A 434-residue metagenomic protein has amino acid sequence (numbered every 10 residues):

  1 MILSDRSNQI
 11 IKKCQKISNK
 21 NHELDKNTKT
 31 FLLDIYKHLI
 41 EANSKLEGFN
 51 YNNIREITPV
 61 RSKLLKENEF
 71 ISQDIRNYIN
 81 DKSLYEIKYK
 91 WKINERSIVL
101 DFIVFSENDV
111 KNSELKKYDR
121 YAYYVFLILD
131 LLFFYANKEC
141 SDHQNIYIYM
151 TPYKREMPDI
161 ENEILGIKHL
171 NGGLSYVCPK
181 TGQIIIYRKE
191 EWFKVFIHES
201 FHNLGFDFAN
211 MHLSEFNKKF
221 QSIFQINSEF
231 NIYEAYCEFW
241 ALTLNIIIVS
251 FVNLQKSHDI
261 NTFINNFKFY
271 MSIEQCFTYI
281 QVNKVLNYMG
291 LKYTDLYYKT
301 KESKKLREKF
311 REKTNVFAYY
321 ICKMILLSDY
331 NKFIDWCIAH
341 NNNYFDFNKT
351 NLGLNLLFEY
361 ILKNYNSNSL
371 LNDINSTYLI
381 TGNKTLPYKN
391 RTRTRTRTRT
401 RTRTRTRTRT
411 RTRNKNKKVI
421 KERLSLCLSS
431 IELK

Functional and structural regions predicted by a protein language model:
M1-L84, V99-D101, S257-R397, R409-K434: Long, compositionally biased intrinsically disordered regions
I54-G182, I186-E190: Auxiliary, metal-adjacent structural segments of Zn-dependent hydrolase domains
Y123-F126, H198, A235-L242: A structural signal for well-ordered alpha-helical segments within the folded catalytic domains of diverse enzymes
R155, L204, Y233-W240, I248 (+2 more regions): Marks the mature luminal ectodomains of secretory-pathway proteins
P158-D159, L204-F206, L213: Intrinsically disordered, low-complexity regions enriched in proline, serine, glycine and charged residues
N162-K180, I186-E190, F216-E302, R307: Metalloprotease/metallohydrolase-associated module, dominated by Zn2+-dependent proteases
K194-D207, A241: Active-site recognition of the HExxH zinc-binding catalytic motif
T398-T406: Low-complexity tandem-repeat tracts in intrinsically disordered regions
